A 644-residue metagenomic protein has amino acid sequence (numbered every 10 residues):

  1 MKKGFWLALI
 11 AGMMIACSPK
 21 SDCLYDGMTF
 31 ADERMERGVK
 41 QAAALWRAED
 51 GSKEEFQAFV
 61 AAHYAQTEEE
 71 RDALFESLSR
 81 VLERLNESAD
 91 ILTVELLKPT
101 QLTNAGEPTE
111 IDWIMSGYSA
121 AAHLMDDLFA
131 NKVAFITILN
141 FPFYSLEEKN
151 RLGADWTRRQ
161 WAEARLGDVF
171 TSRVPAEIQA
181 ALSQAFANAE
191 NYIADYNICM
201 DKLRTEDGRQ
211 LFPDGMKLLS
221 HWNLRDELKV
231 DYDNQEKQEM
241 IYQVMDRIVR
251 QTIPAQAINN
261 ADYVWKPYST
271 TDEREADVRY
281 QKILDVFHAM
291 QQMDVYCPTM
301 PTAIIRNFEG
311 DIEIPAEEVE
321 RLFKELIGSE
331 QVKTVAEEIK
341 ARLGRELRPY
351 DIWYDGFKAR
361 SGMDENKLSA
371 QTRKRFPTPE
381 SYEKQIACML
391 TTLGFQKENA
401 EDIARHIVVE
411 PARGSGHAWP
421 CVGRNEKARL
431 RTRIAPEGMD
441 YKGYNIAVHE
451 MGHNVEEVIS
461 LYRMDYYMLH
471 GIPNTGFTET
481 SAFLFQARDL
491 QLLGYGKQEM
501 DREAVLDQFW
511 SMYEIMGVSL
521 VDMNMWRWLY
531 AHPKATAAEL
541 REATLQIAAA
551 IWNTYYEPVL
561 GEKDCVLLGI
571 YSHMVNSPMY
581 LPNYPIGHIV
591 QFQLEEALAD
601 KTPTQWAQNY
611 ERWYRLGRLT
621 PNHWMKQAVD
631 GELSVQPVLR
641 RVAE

Functional and structural regions predicted by a protein language model:
F5-M13: Sec-dependent N-terminal signal peptides
S18-E239, Q243, R247-N260, D294-G356 (+2 more regions): C-terminal, non-catalytic "cap/extension" segments appended to globular domains
A255-L430: Contiguous, non-catalytic segments that form substrate-binding/exosite surfaces or channel walls
Q291, I459-R463, Y467-W510, G587: Post-HExxH zinc-binding segment in Zn-dependent metallohydrolases
P377, H417-A418, I434-I446, M468-T480 (+1 more regions): Alpha-helix capping and helix-loop boundary segments enriched in small/acidic/polar residues
L430-L461: Active-site recognition of the HExxH zinc-binding catalytic motif
H453, E479-A487, I515-M523, Q546 (+4 more regions): Feature representing long, continuous alpha-helical segments
Q498, R502-H532, I547-Y555: N-terminal maturation segment of proteins
